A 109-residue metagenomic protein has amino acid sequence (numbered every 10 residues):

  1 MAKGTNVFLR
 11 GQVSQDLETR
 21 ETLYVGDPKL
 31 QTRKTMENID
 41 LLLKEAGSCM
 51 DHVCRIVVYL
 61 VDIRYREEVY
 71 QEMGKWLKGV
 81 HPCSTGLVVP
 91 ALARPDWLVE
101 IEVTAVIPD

Functional and structural regions predicted by a protein language model:
M1-D109: Short, polar/acidic, helix-capping and beta-turn segments at strand->helix junctions that line the mouths
